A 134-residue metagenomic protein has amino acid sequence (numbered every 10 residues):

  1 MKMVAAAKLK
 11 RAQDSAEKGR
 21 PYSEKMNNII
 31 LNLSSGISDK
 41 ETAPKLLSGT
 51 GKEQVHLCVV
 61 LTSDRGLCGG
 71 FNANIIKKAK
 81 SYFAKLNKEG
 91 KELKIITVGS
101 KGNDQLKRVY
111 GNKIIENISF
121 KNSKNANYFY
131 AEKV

Functional and structural regions predicted by a protein language model:
M1-V134: Conserved loop-to-helix interface motifs that mediate assembly, gating, or partner/ligand docking in ancient ring
